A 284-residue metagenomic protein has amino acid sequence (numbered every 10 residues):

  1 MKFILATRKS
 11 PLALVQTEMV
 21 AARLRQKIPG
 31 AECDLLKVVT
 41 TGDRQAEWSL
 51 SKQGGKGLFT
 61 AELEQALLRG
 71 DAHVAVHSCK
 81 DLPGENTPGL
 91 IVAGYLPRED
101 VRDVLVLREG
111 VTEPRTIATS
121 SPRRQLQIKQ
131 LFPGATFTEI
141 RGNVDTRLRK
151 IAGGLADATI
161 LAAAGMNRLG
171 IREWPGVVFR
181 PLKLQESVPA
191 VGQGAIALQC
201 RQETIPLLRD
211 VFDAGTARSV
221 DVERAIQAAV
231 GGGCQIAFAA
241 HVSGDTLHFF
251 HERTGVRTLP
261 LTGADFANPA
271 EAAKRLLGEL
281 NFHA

Functional and structural regions predicted by a protein language model:
M1-V39, Q45, K52, Q125 (+1 more regions): Small-molecule-sensing regulatory modules
I4-A6, A75, A93, A118 (+1 more regions): Short, well-ordered beta-strand segments
G42-E47, A75, P83-N86: Short active-site-adjacent helix-start/loop capping segments
E47-V74: Short, structured active-site "lid" loops
G70, T112-E113, G154: Structured loop/turn residues at beta-strand edges in well-structured enzyme cores
A72-V76, D157-A158: Short, Asp-centered acidic motifs that coordinate Mg2+ and/or phosphate in catalytic or ligand-binding sites
V74-A75, C79, V242: A short, hydrophobic beta-strand-centered structural micro-motif
C79-L82, N86-T138, I196: A conserved helix-loop-strand patch within extracytoplasmic ligand-binding domains of the periplasmic binding
